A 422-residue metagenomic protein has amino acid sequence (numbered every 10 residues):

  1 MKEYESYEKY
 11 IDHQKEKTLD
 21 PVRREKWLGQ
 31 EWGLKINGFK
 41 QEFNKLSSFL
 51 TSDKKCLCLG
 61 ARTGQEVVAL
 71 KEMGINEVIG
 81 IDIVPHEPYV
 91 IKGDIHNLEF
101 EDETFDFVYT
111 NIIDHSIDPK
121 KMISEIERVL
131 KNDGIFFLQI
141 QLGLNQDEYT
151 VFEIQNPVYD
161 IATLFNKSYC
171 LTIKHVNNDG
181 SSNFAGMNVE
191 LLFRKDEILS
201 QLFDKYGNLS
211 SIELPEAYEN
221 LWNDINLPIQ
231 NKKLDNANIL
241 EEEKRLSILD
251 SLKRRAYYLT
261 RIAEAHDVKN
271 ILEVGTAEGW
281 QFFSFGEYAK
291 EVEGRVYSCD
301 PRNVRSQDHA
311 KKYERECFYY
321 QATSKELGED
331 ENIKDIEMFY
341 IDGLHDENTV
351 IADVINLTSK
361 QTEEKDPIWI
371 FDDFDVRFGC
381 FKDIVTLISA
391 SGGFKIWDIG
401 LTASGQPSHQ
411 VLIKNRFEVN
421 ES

Functional and structural regions predicted by a protein language model:
M1-S48, T172-V189, E197-Y340, L344-S422: A short alpha-helical cap/connector motif
L57-N97, G294-Y313: Class I SAM-dependent methyltransferase SAM/SAH-binding core
I91-G93, L98, T110, Y320-A322 (+1 more regions): Cofactor-binding loops of NAD(P)H-dependent oxidoreductases, dominated by short-chain dehydrogenase/reductases
H96-V108, D330-F339: A short acidic, Gly/Pro-enriched loop at the edge of an enzyme's catalytic core that lines a small-molecule cofactor
D106-P119, M338-E347: A short SAM/SAH-binding and catalytic strip from SAM-dependent methyltransferases
K120-I135, V354-K365: A short glycine-rich, Lys/Arg-flanked "PGG" loop and its adjoining helix->strand segment in the class I
D133-G143, K365-D373: Conserved beta-strand signature within the Rossmann-like core of class I S-adenosyl-L-methionine
L138-T163, S181-F184, Y319, V376-C380: Acceptor-substrate binding/catalytic loop of class I
